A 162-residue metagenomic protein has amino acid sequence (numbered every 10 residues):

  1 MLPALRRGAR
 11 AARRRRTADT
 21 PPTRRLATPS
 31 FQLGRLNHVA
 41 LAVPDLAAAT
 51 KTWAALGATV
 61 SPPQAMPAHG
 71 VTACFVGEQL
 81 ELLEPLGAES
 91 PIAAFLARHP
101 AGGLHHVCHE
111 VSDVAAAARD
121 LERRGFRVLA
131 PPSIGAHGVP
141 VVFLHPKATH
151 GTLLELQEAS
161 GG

Functional and structural regions predicted by a protein language model:
A4, R13-R14, D19-Q32, T72-E84 (+1 more regions): Vicinal oxygen chelate
P22-A48, G102-V111, S160-G162: N-terminal beta-strand motif that seeds the catalytic metal site of vicinal oxygen chelate
A27-T28, A93-L96: Short beta-strand/turn micro-motifs at beta-sheet edges
L36-V43, W53, V76-L83, I92-A93 (+3 more regions): Short, structured motif recognition centered on aromatic/hydrophobic residues
V43-P62, A68, L86-G87, H99-K147: Vicinal oxygen chelate
A88-I92, G161-G162: A short local loop/turn or secondary-structure capping micro-motif enriched for an aromatic residue
